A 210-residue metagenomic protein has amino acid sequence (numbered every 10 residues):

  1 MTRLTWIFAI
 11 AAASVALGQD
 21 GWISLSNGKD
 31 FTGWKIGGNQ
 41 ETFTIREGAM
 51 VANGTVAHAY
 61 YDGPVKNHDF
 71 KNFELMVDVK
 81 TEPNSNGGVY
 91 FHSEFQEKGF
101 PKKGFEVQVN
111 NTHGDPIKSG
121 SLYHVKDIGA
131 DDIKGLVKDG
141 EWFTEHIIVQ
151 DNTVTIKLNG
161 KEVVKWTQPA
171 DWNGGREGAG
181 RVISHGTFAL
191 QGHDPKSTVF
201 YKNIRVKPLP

Functional and structural regions predicted by a protein language model:
M1-I7: Bacterial N-terminal signal peptides that target proteins for export
I7-A9, D171: Compositionally biased, low-hydrophobicity segments enriched in charged and small polar residues
A9-G18: Hydrophobic h-region of N-terminal signal peptides that target proteins for export in Gram-negative bacteria
G18-P210: Carbohydrate-interacting regions of secretory-pathway proteins
